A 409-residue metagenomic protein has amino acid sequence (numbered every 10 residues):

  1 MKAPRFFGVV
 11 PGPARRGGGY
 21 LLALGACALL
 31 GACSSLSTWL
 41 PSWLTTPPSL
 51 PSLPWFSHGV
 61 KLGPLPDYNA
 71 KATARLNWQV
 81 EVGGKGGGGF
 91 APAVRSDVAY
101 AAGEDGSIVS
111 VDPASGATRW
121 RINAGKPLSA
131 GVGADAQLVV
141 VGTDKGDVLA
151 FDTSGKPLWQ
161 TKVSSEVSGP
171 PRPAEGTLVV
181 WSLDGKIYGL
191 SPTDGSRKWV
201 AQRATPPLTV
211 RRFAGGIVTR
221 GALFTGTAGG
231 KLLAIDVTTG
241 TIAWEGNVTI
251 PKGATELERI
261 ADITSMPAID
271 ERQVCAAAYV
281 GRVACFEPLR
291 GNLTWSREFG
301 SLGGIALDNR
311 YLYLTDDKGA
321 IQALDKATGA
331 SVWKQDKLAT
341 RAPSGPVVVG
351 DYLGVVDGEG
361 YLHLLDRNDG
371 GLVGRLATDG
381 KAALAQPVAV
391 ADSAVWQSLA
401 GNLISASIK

Functional and structural regions predicted by a protein language model:
M1-A14: N-terminal secretory signal peptides that target proteins for export/translocation
G31-A32: C-terminal motif of bacterial Sec signal peptides marking the signal peptidase cleavage site
L36-P48, G59-V60, A70-A93, W120-D135 (+6 more regions): Extracytoplasmic beta-rich repeat domains
A99-A101, V139-V141, L178-V180, Y188 (+5 more regions): Conserved beta-propeller blade signature
D112-S115, D152-G155, S191-D194, V237-T239 (+4 more regions): Short loop/turn segments that connect beta-strands within beta-propeller blades
T315-A323, A330-L364: Loop/turn-rich, solvent-exposed surfaces of beta-rich toroidal or solenoidal domains
